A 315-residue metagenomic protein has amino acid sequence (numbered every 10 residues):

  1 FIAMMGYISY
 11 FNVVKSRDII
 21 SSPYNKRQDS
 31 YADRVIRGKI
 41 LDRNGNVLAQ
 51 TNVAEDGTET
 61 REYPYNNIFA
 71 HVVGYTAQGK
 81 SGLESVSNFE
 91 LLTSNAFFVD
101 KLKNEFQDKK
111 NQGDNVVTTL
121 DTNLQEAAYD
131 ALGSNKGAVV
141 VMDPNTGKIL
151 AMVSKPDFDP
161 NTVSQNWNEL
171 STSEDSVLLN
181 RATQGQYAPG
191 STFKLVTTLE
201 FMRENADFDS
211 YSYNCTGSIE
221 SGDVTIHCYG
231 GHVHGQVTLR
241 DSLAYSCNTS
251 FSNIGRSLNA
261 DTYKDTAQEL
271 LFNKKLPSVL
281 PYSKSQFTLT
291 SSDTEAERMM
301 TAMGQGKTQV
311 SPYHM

Functional and structural regions predicted by a protein language model:
F1-W167, V177, Q186, Y211 (+1 more regions): Periplasmic/cell-envelope proteins involved in peptidoglycan metabolism and beta-lactam response
N104, N145-S191, V196-M315: Beta-lactam-recognizing serine transpeptidase/beta-lactamase-like catalytic domain environment
